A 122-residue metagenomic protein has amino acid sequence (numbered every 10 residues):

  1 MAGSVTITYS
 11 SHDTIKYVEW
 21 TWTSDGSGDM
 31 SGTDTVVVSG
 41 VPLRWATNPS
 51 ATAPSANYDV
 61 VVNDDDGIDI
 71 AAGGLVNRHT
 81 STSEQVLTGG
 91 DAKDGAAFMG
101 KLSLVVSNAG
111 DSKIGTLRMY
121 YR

Functional and structural regions predicted by a protein language model:
M1-R122: Surface-exposed, low-hydrophobicity beta-strand/loop segments enriched in small/polar/acidic residues
